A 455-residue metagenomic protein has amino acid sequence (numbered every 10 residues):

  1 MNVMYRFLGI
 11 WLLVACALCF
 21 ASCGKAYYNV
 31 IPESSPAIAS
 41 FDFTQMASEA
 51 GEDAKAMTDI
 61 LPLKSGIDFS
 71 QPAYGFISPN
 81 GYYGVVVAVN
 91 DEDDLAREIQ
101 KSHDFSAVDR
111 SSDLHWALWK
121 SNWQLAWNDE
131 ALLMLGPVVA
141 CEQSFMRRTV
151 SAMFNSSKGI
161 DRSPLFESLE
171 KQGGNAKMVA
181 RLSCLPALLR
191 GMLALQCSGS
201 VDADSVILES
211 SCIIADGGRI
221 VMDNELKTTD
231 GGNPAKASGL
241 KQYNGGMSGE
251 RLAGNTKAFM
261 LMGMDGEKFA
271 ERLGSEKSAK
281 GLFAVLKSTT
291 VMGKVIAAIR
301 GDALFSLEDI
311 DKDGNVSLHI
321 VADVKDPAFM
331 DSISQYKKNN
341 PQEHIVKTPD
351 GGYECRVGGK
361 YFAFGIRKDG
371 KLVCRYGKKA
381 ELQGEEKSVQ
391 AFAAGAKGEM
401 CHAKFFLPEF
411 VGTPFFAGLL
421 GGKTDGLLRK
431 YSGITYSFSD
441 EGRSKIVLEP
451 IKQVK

Functional and structural regions predicted by a protein language model:
M1-L12: Bacterial N-terminal signal peptides that target proteins for export
C19-S22: C-terminal motif of bacterial Sec signal peptides marking the signal peptidase cleavage site
G24-V30: Bacterial lipoprotein signal-peptidase II cleavage site
I31-G51, F69-S70, G75-F76: Post-signal peptide N-terminal segment of mature Sec-exported envelope proteins
P36, T44, H344-K455: C-terminal functional regions that serve as terminal interaction/effector modules
A39, S65-L165, G301-A396: Single conserved position on a long alpha-helix in the C-terminal lobe of the eukaryotic protein kinase
K158-F259, H402-K455: Leucine-rich, highly hydrophobic segment in Treponema pallidum outer-membrane-associated proteins
T256-N339: Long, K/E/R/D-enriched contiguous segments that form extended
